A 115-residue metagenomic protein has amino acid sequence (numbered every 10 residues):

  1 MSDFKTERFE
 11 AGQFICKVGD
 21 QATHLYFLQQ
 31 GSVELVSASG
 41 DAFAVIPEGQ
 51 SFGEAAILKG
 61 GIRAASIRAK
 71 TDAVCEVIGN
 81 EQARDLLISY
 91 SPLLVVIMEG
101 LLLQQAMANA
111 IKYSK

Functional and structural regions predicted by a protein language model:
M1-K115: Cytosolic regulatory regions built on CNB/CRP/Popeye-like sensor folds
